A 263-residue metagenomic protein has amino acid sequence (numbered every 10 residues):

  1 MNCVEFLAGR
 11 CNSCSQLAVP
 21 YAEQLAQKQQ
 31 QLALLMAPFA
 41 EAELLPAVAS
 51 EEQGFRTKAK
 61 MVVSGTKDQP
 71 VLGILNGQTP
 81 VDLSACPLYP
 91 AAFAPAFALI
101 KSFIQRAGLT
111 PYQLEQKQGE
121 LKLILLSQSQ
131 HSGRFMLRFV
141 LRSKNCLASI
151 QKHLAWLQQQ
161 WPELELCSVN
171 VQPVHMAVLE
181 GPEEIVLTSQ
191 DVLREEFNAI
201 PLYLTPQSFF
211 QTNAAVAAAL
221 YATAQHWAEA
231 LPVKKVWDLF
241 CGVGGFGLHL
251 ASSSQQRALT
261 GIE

Functional and structural regions predicted by a protein language model:
M1-E263: Accessory RNA-recognition modules of RNA-modification enzymes
